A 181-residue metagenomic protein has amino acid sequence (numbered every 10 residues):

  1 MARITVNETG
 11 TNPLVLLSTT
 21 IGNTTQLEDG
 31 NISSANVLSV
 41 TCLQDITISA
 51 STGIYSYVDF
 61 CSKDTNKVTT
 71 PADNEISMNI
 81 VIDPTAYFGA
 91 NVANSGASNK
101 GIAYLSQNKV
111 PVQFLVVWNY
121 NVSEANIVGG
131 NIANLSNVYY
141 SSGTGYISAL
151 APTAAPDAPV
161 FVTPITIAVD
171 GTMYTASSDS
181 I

Functional and structural regions predicted by a protein language model:
A2-P84, T144-V160: Solvent-exposed edge beta-strands and adjacent loop segments that serve as assembly or binding interfaces
T20-S34, A90-S98, G130-I132: Surface-exposed intrinsically disordered loops and tails
I32-V40, A103-V110, I132-G143: Glycine-rich, flexible loop segments associated with nucleotide phosphate handling
A72-I76, N108-V112, T163: A generic structural signal for short beta-strands and their flanking turns/coil linkers
N74-Y104: Charged, amphipathic alpha-helical segments
A97-S123, I127: Mid-chain, well-packed structural core segment of small domains
V117-A176: Short beta-strand and beta-hairpin "edge-sheet" elements
S178-I181: Intrinsically disordered, low-complexity terminal/linker regions enriched in Pro/Ser/Gly and acidic residues
